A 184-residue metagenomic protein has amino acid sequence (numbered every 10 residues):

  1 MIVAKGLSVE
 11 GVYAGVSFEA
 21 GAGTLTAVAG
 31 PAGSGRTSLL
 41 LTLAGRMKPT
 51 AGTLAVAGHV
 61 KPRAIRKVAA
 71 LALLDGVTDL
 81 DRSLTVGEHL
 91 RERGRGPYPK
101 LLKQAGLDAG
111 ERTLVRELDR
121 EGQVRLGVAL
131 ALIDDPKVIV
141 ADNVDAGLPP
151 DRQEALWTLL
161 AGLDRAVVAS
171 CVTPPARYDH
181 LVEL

Functional and structural regions predicted by a protein language model:
A4-L7, V12-G21, V28, G52: Conserved beta-strand
A44: Helix-to-loop junction immediately C-terminal to a conserved catalytic motif
P49-K67: Conserved ABC transporter NBD signature motif
D75, D81-K100: Q-loop/switch helix immediately C-terminal to the Walker
Y98-G110: Conserved ABC ATPase "signature" region
L114-D119: Conserved ABC ATPase signature
V128: Hydrophobic anchor residue at the start of the ABC signature
